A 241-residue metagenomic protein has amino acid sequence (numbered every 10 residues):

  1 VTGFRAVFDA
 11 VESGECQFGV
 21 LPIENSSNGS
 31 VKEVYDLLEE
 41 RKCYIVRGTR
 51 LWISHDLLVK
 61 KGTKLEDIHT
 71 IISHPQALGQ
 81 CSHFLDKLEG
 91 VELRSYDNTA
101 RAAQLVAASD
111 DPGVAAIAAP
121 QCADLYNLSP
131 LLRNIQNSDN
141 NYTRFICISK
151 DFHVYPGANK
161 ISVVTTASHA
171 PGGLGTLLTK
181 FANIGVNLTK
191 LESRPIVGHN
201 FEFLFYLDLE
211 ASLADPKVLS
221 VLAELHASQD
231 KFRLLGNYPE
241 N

Functional and structural regions predicted by a protein language model:
V1-N241: Domain-level signature for soluble enzymes in the chorismate/prephenate branch of the shikimate pathway
